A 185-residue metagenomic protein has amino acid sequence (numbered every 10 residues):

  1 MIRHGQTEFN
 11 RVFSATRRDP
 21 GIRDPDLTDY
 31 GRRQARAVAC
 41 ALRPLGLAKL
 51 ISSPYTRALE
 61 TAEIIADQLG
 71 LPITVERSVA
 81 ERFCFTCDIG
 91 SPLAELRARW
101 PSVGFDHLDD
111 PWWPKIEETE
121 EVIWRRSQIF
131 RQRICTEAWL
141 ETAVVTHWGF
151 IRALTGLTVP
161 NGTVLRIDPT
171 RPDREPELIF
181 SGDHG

Functional and structural regions predicted by a protein language model:
H4, H147: Histidine-centered divalent metal-coordination motifs
G5-V75, R99, N161-G162: Active-site-proximal alpha-helix that buttresses catalytic centers in soluble enzyme cores
R11-V12, T16, G21-D26, Q68-R126 (+1 more regions): Phosphate-handling substructures
G46-A48, A138-T142: Short coil/turn segments at beta-strand junctions that form active-site/ligand-binding loops
S52-S53, R125, V145-T146: Short beta-strand scaffold positions
R82-S102, A138, R152-G185: Acidic, low-complexity terminal tails and accessory targeting/binding regions of phosphate-metabolizing enzymes
I123-E137: A short, acidic, amphipathic alpha-helical segment used as a generic capping/interface helix at domain edges
R133, L140-T146: Generic beta-sheet signal
